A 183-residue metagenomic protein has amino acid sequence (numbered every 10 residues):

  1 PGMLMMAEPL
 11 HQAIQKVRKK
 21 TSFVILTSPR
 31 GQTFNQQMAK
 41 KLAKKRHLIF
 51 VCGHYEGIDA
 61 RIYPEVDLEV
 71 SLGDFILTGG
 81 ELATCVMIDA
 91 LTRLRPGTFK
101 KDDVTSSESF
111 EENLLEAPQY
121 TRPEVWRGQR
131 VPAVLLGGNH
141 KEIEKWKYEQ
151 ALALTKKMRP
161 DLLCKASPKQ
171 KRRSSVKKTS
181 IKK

Functional and structural regions predicted by a protein language model:
M3-H54, D59: S-adenosyl-L-methionine/SAH cofactor-binding core of RNA-modifying enzymes
Q12, K16, V86, A90 (+1 more regions): Alpha-helical scaffold segments in soluble metabolic enzymes
K20, K45-R46, E65, E149 (+1 more regions): Structured helix-beta-strand junction loops
T27-R30, C52-Y55, V66, G73 (+2 more regions): Fold-independent oxyanion-binding glycine-rich loops and adjacent beta-strand/coil segments at enzyme active sites
I58, I62-F110: Structured adenosyl-cofactor binding patch, chiefly the S-adenosyl-L-methionine
F110-A166: Long, charged alpha-helical interface segments
S167-K183: Intrinsically disordered, compositionally biased charged tails
